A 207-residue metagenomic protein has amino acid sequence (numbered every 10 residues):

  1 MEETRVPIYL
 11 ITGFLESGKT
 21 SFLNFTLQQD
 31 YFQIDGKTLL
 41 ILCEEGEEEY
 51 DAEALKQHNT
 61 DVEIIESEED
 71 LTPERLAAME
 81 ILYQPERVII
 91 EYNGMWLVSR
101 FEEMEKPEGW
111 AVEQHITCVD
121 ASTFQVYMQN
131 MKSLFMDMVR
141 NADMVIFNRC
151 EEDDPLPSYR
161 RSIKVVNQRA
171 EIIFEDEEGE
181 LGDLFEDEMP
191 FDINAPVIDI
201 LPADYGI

Functional and structural regions predicted by a protein language model:
E2-S17, S21-Q114, C118-Q125: Nucleotide-state-sensitive switch-loop elements of NTP-binding domains
G13, C43-E44, C118-S122, A142-R161 (+1 more regions): G-domain G4 guanine-recognition motif of GTPases
P107-W110, D137-M138, V165: Arginine/glycine-rich "motif VI" loop of SF2 helicases in the C-terminal RecA-like domain
Q129-L134: Charged helix-capping and loop-helix junction motifs
F135-D143: Membrane-proximal helix-turn-helix segments that form the acceptor-binding/catalytic region of lipid-linked
E152-I207: C-terminal accessory "lid"/substrate-recognition subdomains
